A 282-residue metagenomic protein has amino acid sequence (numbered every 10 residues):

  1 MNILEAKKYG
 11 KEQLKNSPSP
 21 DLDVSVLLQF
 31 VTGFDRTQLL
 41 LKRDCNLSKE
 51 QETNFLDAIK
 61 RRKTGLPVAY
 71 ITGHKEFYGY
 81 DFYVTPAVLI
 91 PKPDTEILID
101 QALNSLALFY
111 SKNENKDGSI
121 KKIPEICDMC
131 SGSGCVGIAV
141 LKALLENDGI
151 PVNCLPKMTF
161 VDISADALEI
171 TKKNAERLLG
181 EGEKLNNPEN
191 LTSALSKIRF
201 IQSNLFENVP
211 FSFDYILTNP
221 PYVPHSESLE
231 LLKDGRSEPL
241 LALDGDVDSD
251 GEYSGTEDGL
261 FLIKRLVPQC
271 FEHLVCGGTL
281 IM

Functional and structural regions predicted by a protein language model:
M1-T32, R36-L40, D44-L47: Non-catalytic accessory regions of SAM-dependent methyltransferases
K7, V24-S25, F55, V68 (+5 more regions): A general structural signal for well-ordered alpha-helical segments in protein cores
K15, P210, L274-V275: Short conserved AdoMet
F30-S105: Conserved AdoMet
I97-S228: Conserved SAM/SAH cofactor-binding pocket of Class I
A102, V140, D234, L266-C270: Class I S-adenosylmethionine-dependent transferase superfamily signal
G149, P220-L262: Mobile active-site "lid"/loop adjacent to the S-adenosyl-L-methionine
G251-M282: Conserved Class I SAM-dependent methyltransferase catalytic core
